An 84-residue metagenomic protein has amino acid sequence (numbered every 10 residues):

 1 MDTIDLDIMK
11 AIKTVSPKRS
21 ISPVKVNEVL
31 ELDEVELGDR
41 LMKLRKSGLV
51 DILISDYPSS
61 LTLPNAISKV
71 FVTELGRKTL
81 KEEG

Functional and structural regions predicted by a protein language model:
M1-A11: Short alpha-helical segments that sit at the start of domains
D2, E31-I52, I67: Short amphipathic alpha-helical interaction segments
I12-S16: Short helix-to-turn junction characteristic of helix-turn-helix DNA-binding domains, especially the helix
K18-V29: Short acidic, hydrophobic short linear motifs in intrinsically disordered regions
I54-I67: Short, Lys/Arg-rich nucleic-acid/phosphate-binding segment
P64-G84: Short, amphipathic alpha-helical interaction segments positioned at domain boundaries
